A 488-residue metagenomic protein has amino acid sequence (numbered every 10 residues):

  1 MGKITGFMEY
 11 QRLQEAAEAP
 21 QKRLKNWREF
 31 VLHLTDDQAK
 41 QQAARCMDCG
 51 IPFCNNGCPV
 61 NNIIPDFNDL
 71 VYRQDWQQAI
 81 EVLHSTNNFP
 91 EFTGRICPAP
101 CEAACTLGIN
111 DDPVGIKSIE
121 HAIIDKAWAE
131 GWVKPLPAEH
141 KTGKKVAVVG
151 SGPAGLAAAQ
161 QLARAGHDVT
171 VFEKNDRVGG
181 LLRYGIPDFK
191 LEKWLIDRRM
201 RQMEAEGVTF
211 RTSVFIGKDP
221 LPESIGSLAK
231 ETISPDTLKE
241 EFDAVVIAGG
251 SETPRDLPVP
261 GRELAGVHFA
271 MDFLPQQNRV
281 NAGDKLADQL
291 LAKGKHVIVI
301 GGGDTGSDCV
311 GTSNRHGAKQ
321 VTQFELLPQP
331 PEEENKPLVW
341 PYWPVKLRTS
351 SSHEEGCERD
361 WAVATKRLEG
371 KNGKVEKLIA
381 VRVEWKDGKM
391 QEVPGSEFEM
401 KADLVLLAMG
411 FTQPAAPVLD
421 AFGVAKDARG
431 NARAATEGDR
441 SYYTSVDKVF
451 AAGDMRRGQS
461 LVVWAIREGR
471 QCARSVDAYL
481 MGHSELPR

Functional and structural regions predicted by a protein language model:
T5-L32, N61-R73, Q78-N87, I109 (+10 more regions): Beta1-alpha1 glycine-rich phosphate/pyrophosphate-binding loop at the start of Rossmann-like nucleotide-binding domains
L13, R23-D37, Q42-R45, G373-R429 (+1 more regions): C-terminal catalytic lobe of FAD-dependent flavoproteins
N56, N61-E139, E204, T212 (+2 more regions): Glycine/serine-rich phosphate-binding loop and adjoining beta1-alpha1 elements at the start of nucleotide-handling
H140-K141, K145-V149, D197-V259, K366-W385 (+2 more regions): Feature captures the FAD/FMN-dependent oxidoreductase FAD-binding
K141-A154, A292-G303: Beta1/beta-strand and adjacent pyrophosphate-binding region of the FAD-binding site in flavoprotein oxidoreductases
E263-G294, K386-Q459: FAD-site-proximal beta/loop scaffold in flavoenzymes
G306-G311, H316, V446, M455-L486: A conserved FAD-binding loop/helix module that cradles the flavin
